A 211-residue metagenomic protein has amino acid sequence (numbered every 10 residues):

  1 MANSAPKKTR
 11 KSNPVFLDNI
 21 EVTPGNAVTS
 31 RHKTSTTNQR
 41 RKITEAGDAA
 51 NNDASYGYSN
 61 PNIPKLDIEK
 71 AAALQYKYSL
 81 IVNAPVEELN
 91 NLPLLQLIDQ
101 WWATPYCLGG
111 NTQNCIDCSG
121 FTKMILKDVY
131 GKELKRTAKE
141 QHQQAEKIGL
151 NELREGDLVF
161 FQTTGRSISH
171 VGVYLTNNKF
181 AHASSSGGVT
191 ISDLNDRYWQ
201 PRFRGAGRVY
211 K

Functional and structural regions predicted by a protein language model:
M1-Q96, W101, K132-L134, E140 (+3 more regions): Cysteine-nucleophile amide-bond enzymes
L80, A84, C107-L108, H142 (+2 more regions): Residues at structural and domain junctions
Q100, K127-D128, V173: Solvent-exposed polar/charged
A103-I116, Q162-P201: Glycine-rich catalytic cores of cysteine/serine-nucleophile enzymes that process amide/ester linkages in cell-envelope
T104-E155: Catalytic cysteine-centered active-site loop
F121-T122, G172, A206: Short hydrophobic/aromatic patches on the structural cores and recognition surfaces of FHA
E155-G156, H170: Short, surface-exposed beta-edge/turn micro-motifs
G156-D157, N178: Structural motif
